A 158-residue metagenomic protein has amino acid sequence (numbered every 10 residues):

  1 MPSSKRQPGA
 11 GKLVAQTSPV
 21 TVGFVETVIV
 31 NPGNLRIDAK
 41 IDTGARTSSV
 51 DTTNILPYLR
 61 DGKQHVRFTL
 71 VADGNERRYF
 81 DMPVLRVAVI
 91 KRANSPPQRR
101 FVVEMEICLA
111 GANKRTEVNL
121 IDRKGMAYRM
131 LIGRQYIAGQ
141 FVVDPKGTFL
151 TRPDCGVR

Functional and structural regions predicted by a protein language model:
M1-R158: Pepsin/retropepsin-fold aspartyl endopeptidases
